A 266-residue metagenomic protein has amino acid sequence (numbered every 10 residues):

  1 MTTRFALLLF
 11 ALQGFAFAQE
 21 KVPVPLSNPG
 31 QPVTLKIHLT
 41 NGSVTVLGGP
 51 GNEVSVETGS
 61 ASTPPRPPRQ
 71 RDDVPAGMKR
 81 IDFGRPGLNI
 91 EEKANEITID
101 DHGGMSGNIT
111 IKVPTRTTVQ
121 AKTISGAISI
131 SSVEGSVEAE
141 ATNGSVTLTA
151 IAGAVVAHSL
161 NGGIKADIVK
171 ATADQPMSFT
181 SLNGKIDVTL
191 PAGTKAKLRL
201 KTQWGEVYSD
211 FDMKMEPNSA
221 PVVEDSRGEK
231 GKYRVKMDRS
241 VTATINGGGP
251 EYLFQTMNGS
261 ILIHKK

Functional and structural regions predicted by a protein language model:
M1-T2: N-terminal secretory signal peptides that target proteins for export/translocation
F5-Q13: Sec-dependent N-terminal signal peptides
F17-K122, S131-S132, E138, T149 (+4 more regions): Acidic (Asp/Glu) and glycine-rich low-complexity loops/linkers that are typically intrinsically disordered
V44, V137, I164, I186 (+1 more regions): Short beta-strand segments in beta-sandwich/barrel cores
A61, G126, G144, G162 (+3 more regions): Hydrophobic lipid-interacting interfaces of membrane-associated proteins
